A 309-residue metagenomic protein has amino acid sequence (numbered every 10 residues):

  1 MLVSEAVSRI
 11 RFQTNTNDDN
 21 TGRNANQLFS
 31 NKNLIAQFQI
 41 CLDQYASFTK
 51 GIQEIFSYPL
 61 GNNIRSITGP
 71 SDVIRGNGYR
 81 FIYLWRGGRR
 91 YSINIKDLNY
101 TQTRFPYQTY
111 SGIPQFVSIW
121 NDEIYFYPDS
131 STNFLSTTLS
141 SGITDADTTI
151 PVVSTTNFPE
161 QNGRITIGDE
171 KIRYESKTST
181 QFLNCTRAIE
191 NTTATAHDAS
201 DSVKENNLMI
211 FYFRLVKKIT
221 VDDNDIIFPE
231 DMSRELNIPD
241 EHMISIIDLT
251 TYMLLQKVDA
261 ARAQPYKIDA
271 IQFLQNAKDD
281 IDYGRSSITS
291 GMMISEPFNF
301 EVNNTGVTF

Functional and structural regions predicted by a protein language model:
M1-N133, K204-F309: Glycine-enriched, solvent-exposed interface loops adjoining structured elements
I52-G69, S131-K204: Autoprocessing Asn-cyclization modules and mimics
